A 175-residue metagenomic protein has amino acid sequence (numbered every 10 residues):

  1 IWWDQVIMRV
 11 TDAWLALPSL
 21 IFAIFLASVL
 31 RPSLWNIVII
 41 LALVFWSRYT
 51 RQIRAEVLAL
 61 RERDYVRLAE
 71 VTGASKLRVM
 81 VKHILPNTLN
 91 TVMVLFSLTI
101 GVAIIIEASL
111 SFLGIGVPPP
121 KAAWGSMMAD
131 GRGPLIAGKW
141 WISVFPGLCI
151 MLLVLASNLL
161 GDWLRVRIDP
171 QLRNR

Functional and structural regions predicted by a protein language model:
I1-R175: Alpha-helical transmembrane segments of integral membrane proteins, especially multi-pass inner/plasma-membrane
